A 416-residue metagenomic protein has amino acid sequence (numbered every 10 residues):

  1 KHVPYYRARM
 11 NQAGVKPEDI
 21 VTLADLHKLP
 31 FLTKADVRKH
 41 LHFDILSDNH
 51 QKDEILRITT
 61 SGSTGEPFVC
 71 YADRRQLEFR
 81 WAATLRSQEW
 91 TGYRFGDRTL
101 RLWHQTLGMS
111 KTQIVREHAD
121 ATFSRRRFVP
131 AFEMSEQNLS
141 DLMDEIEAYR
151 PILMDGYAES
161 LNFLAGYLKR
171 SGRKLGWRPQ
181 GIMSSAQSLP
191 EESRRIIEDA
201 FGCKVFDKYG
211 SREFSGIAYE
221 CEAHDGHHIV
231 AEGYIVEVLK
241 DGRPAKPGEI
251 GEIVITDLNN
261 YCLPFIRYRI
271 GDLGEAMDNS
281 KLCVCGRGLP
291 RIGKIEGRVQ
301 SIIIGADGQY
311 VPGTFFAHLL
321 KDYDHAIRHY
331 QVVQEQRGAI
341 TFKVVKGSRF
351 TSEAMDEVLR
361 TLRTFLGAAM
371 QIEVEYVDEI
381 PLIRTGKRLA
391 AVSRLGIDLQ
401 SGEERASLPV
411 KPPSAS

Functional and structural regions predicted by a protein language model:
K1-T59, G65-R98, Q105, M143 (+9 more regions): Nucleotide 5′-phosphate-binding alpha/beta core
T60, T99, M154, I197 (+5 more regions): Residue-level signal for inorganic ion chemistry
R98-L100, V254: Conserved beta-strand elements of the Class I
T99, R126, V205, V236 (+1 more regions): Generic structural signal for residues in well-ordered beta-strands
Q105-E232: Conserved adenylate-forming
M154, N259-A368: AMP-binding/adenylate-forming catalytic core of the ANL superfamily
Q180, L189-K281, V299: Conserved AMP-binding/adenylate-forming
